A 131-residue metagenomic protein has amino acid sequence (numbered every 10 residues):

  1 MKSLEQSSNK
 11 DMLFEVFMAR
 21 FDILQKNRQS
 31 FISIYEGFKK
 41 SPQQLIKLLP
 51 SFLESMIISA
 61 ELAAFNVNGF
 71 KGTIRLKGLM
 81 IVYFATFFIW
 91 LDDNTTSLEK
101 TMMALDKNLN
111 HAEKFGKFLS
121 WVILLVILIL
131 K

Functional and structural regions predicted by a protein language model:
M1-S33, K40: Hydrophobic alpha-helical connector segments
K2-Q6, E61-N68: Acidic/His metal-coordination segments adjacent to aromatic residues that form catalytic metal sites in metalloenzymes
D11, Q29-I32, I46, T73-I74 (+2 more regions): Short, solvent-exposed positions on alpha-helices
M18, D22, P50-L53, D106 (+1 more regions): Generic structural signal for well-ordered, non-transmembrane alpha-helical segments in soluble/cytosolic regions
Q29, L124-K131: Extended low-complexity intrinsically disordered regions
I32-I34, N68-G69: Short, hydrophobic secondary-structure boundary micro-motifs
P42-F65, T73-A85: Amphipathic alpha-helical packing segments from all-alpha helical-bundle domains
F65-I127: Hydrophobic/aromatic-rich alpha-helical bundle segments in the mid-to-C-terminal region
